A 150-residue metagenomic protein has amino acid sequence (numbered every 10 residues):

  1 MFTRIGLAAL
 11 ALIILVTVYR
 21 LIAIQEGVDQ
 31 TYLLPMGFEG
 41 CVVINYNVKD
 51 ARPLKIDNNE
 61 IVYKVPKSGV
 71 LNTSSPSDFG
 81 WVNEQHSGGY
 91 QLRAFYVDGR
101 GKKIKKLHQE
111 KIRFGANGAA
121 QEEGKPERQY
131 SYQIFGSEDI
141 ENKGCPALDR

Functional and structural regions predicted by a protein language model:
R4-L21: Hydrophobic membrane-insertion alpha-helices, especially the h-region of bacterial N-terminal signal peptides
V16-S74: N-terminal export/targeting and maturation segments
T73-R150: Beta-strand-rich cores of mature extracytoplasmic or soluble domains
